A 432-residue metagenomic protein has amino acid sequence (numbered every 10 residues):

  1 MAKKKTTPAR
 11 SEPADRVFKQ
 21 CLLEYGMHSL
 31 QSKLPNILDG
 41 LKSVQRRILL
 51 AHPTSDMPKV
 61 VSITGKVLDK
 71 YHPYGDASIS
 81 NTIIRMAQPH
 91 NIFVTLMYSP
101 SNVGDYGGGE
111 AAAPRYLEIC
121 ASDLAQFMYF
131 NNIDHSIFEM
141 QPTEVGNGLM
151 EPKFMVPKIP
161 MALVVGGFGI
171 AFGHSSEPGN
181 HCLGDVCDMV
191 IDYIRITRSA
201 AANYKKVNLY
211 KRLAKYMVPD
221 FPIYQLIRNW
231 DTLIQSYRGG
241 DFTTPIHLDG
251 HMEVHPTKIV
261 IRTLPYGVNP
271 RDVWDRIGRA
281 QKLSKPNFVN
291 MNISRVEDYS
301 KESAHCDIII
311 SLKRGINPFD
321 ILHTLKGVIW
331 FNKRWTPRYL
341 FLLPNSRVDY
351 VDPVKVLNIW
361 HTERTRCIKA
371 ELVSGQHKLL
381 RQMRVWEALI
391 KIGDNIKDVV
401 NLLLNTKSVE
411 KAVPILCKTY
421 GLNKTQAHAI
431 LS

Functional and structural regions predicted by a protein language model:
M1-F242, I309: Catalytic phosphate-handling regions of large nucleic-acid enzymes and associated NTPases
K3-T7, P13, G167-S432: C-terminal interaction appendages of subunits in large macromolecular complexes
